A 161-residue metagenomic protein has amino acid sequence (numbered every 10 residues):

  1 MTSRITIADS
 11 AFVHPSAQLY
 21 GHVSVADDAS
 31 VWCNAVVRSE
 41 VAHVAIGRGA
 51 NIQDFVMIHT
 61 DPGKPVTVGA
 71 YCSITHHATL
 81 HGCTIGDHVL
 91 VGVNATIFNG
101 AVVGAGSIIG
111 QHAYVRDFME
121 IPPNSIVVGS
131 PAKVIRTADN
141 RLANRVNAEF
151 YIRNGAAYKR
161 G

Functional and structural regions predicted by a protein language model:
M1-T6, E40-R48, D54-V56, D61-V68 (+1 more regions): Glycine-rich hexapeptide-repeat left-handed beta-helix
M1-V36, N154-G161: Extended, small-residue-rich solenoid/repeat segments and analogous flexible loops that form exposed scaffolds
